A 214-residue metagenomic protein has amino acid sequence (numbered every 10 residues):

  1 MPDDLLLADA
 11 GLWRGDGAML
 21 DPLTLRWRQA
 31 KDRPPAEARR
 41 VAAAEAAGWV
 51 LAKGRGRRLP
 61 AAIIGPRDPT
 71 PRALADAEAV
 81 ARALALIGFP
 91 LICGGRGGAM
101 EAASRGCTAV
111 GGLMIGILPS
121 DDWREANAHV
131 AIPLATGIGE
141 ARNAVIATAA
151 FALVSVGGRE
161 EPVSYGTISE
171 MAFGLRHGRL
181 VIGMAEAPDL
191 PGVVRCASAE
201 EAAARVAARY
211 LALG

Functional and structural regions predicted by a protein language model:
D3-M114: Glycine-rich beta-alpha loop segments
D32-A38, P69-R72, D121-A128, G183-S198: Generic structural signal for short, solvent-exposed loop/turn connectors between secondary structure elements
A75-E78, R82, E101, A144 (+3 more regions): Amphipathic, non-transmembrane alpha-helical secondary structure
E78-A79, G94, G98-H177, G183-P191: Acidic/glycine-enriched connector segments
F89, T108-G112, R176, A207-A212: Generic secondary-structure signature for well-ordered alpha-helical cores
P133-G137, V193-A212: Short acidic-hydrophobic, aromatic-tinged amphipathic segments that line or gate anion-handling sites
